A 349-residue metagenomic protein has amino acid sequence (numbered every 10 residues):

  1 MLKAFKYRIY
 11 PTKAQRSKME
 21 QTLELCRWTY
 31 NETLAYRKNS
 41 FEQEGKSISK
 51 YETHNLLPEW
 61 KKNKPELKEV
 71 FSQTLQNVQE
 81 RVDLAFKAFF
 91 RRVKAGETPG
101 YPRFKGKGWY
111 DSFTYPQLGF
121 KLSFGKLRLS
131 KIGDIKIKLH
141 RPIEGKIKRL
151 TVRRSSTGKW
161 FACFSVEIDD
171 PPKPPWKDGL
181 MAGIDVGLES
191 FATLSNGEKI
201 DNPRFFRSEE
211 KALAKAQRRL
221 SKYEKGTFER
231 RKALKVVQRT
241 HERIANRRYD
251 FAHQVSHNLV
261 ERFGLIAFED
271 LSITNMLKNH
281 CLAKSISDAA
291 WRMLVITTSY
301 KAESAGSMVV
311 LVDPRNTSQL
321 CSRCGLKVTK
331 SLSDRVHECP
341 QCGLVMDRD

Functional and structural regions predicted by a protein language model:
M1-L75: Gly/serine-rich nucleotide phosphate-binding loop at the start of the catalytic core of nucleotide/ADP-ribose-handling
K3, S17, K131, R141-K148 (+1 more regions): Positively charged, helix-rich recognition surfaces that bind polyanionic ligands
Y30, L34, F86, Q217-L220 (+1 more regions): Hydrophobic residues within well-ordered, non-membrane alpha-helices that form the packing/core of soluble catalytic
L34, K38-F41, F86-E97, I168: Long, hydrophobic, amphipathic alpha-helical segments used as structural scaffolds
F41-H54, K94-G96, P174-K177, Y223-R230: Short, glycine- and charge-enriched coil/turn segments that flank and shape catalytic ligand pockets
S47-Y51, E69, Q73-Q76, E80 (+4 more regions): An alpha-helix initiation/capping motif
Y51-S155: Acidic carboxylate diad motif detector
